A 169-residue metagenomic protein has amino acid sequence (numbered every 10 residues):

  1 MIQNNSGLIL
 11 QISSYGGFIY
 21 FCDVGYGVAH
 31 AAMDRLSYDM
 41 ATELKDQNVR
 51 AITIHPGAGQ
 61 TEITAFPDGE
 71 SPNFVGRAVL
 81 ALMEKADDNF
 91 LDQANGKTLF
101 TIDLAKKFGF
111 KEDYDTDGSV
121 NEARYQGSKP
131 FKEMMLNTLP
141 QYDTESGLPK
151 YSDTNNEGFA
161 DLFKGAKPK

Functional and structural regions predicted by a protein language model:
I2-Q3, L8-D46, H55-F66: Catalytic loop of short-chain dehydrogenase/reductase
R50: Residue-level detector of anion-binding/catalytic polar loops
T53, F66-P168: C-terminal helical subdomain
